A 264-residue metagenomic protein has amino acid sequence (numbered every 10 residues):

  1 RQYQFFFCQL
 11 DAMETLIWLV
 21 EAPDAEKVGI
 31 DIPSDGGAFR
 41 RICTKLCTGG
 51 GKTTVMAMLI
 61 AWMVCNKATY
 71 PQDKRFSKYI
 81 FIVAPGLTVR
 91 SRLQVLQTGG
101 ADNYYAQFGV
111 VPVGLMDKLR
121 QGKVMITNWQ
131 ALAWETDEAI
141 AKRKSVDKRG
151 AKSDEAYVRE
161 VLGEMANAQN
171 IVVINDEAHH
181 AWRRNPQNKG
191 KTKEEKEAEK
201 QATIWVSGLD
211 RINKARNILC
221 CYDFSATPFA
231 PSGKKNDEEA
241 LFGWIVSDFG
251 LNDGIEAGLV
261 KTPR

Functional and structural regions predicted by a protein language model:
R1-R264: RecA-like P-loop NTPase motor core of helicase/translocase proteins
